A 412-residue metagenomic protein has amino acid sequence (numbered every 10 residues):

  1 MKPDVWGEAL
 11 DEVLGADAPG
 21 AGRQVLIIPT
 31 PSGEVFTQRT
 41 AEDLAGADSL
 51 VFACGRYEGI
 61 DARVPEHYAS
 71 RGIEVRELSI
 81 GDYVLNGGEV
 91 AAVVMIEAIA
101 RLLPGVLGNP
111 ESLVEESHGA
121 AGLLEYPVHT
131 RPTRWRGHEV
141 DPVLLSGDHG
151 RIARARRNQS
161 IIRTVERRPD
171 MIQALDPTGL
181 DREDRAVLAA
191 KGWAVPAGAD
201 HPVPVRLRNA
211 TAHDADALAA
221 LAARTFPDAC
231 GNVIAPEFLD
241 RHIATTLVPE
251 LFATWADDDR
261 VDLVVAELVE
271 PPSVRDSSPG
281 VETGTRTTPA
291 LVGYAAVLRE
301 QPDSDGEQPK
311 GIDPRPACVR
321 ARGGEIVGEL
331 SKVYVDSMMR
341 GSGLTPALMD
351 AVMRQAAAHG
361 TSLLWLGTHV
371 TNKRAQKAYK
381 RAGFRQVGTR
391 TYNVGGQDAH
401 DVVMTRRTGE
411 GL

Functional and structural regions predicted by a protein language model:
M1-R56, P104: S-adenosyl-L-methionine/SAH cofactor-binding core of RNA-modifying enzymes
I60, V64-V114: Structured adenosyl-cofactor binding patch, chiefly the S-adenosyl-L-methionine
R101-P104, N109-P142, I162: Surface-exposed, charge/polar-rich loops and edge strands
V128, P132-P204: SAM-dependent methyltransferases
N209-H213, A220-M338, L348-Q355, H359 (+2 more regions): Acetyl-CoA-dependent GNAT
V264, G328, S362-Q376, K380-L412: C-terminal "cap" of GNAT-fold acetyltransferases
D336-M338, S342, V370-T371: Active-site acidic-Proline motif in GNAT/NAT acetyltransferases
